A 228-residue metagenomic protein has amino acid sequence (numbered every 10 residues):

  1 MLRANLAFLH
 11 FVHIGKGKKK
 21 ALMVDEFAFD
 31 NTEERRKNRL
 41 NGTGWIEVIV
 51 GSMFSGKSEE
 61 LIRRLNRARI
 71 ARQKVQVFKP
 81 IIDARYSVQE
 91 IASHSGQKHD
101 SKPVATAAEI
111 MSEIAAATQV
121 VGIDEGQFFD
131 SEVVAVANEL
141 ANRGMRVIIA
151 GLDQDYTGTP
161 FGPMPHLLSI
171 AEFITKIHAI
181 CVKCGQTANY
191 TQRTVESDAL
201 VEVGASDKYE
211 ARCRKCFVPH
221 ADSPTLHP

Functional and structural regions predicted by a protein language model:
R3, A171: Short Gly/Ser/Thr- and charged-rich N-terminal loops/segments that act as flexible capping/hinge elements
V24-E113, Y156-H166, A179, V203 (+2 more regions): Conserved P-loop
R64, A135-R143, P163-I170: Catalytic-core regions built around general acid/base machinery
A116-Q119: Short acidic/histidine-rich motifs immediately flanking catalytic phosphotransfer sites in two-component signaling
V121-I123: SF2 helicase catalytic motif II
G126-V136, G158-F161: Conserved ATPase-coupling elements of RecA-like P-loop NTPase cores
L140-G162: Sensor-1/coupling segment of RecA-like P-loop NTPase cores
I180-E202: Short recognition patches in nucleic-acid-associated and regulatory proteins
